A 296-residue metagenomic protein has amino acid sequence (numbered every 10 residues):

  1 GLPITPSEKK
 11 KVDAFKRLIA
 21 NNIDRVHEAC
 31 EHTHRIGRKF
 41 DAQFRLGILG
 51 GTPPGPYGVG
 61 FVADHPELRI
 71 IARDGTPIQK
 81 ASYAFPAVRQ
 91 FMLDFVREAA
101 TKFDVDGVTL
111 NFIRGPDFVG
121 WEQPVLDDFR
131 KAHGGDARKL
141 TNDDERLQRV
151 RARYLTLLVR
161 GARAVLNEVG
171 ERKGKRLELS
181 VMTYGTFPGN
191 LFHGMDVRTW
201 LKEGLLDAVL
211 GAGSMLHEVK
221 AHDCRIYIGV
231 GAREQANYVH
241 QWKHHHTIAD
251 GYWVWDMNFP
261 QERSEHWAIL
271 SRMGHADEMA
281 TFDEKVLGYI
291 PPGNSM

Functional and structural regions predicted by a protein language model:
G1-I23, L210, W253: N-terminal substrate-binding region of glycoside hydrolase catalytic domains
G1-S7, I48-G75, L110-L140: Aromatic- and acidic-residue-enriched segments that line the glycan-binding/catalytic groove of carbohydrate-active
V12-I19, I23-E31, R35, F40-F103: Active-site-adjacent "subsite" loops/lids of carbohydrate-active enzymes
H27-C30, H34, N167, K220 (+1 more regions): Anion (oxyanion) recognition and catalysis
C30, D41-Q43, S180, Y227-G229 (+1 more regions): Structural detector of well-ordered beta-strand residues that form the stable sheet scaffold of enzyme domains
A42-L46, F112, D256: Glycine-rich, histidine-containing beta strand-loop boundary motifs that form or position
A87, F91-F95, T101-Y227, Q235-N237 (+1 more regions): Active-site neighborhood of glycoside hydrolase catalytic domains
L205-H217, A221-S295: Substrate-binding cleft of secreted/luminal carbohydrate-active enzymes
